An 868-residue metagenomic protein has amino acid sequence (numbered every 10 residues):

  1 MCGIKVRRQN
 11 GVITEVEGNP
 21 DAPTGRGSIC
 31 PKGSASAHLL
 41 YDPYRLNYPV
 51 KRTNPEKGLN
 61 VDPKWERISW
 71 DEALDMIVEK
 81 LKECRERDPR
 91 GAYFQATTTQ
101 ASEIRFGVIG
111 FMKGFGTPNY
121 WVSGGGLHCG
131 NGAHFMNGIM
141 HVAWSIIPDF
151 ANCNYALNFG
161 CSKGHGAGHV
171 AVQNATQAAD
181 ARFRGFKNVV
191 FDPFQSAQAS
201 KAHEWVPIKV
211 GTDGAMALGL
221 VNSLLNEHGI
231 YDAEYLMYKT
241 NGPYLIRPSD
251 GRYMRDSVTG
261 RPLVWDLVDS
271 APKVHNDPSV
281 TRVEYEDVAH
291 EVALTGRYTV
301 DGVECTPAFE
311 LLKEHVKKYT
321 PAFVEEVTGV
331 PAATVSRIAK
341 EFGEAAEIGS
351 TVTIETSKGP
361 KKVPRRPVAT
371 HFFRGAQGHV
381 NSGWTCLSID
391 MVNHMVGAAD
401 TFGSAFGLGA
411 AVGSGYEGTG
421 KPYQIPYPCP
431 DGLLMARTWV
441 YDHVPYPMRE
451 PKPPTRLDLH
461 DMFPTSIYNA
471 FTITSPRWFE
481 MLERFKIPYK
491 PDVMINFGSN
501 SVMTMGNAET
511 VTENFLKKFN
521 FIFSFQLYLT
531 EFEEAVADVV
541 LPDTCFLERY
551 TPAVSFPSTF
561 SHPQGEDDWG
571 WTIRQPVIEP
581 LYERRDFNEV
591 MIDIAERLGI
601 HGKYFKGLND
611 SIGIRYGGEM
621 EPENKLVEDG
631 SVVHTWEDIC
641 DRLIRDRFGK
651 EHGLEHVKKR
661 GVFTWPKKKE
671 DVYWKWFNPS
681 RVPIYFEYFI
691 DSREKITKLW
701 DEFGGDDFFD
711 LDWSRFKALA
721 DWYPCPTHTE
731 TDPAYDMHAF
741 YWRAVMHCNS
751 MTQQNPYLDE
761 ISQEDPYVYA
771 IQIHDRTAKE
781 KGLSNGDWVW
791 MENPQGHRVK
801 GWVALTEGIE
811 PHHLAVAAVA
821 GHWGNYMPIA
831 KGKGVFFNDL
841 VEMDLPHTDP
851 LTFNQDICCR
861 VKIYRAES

Functional and structural regions predicted by a protein language model:
M1-A233, Y238-V288, C305, P430 (+8 more regions): N-terminal export/assembly segments and adjacent metallocofactor-ligating motifs of anaerobic energy-metabolism
N54, A73-Y93, I146-A156, H315 (+2 more regions): Glycine-rich phosphate/diphosphate-binding loops that line cofactor/substrate pockets in enzymes
V61, F159-S162, K201-A202, T259 (+5 more regions): Flexible glycine/proline-enriched surface loops and loop-helix/loop-strand junctions
T99, Y238-N241, E341-F342, T356-K362 (+3 more regions): A glycine-rich phosphate-binding loop feature that marks nucleotide/adenosyl-phosphate handling sites
V108-F191, A215, V288-G296, A308-E314 (+4 more regions): Extended redox/cofactor-interaction regions of prokaryotic respiratory oxidoreductases
Y120, I230-Y235, T334-S336, T351 (+10 more regions): Acidic/polar loop patches that form or flank catalytic/metal-binding clefts of enzymes that bind anionic ligands
L547-P580, A595: Glycine/threonine-rich phosphate-binding loop and adjacent beta-strand/alpha-helix elements that clamp
T572-C640, R645-R647, N755-Q772, R776-S868: Long, contiguous, secondary-structure-rich segments that constitute the structural scaffold of globular domains
